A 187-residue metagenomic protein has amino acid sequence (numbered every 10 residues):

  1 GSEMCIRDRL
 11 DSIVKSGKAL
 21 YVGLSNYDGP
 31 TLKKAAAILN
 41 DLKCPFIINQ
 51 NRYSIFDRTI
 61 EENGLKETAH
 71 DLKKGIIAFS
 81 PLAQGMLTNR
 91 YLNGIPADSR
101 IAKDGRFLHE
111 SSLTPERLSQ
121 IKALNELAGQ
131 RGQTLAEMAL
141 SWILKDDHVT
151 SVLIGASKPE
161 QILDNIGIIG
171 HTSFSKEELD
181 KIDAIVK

Functional and structural regions predicted by a protein language model:
G1-I6: Short, small-residue-biased leader/transition segments that mark boundaries at the very start of proteins
R7, D11-Y27: Catalytic PLP-binding core of fold-type I/II PLP enzymes
I13-K18, L39-P45, Q130-G132, T172-F174: Short helix-capping segments at alpha-helix termini
V14, P81, R100-A102, E110-H171: Conserved short secondary-structure transition element at the edge of the structured enzyme core that lines
A19-G23, P45-Q50, K73-I77, T150-L153: Structural preference for beta-strand elements that scaffold enzyme active sites
V22, N49, A69, I76-F79 (+4 more regions): Conserved, mostly hydrophobic/aromatic
L24-P30, R52-F56, P81-A83, S157: Active-site beta-loop-alpha junctions enriched in small/polar residues
I60-I101: Aromatic-lined glycan-binding groove of carbohydrate-active enzymes
